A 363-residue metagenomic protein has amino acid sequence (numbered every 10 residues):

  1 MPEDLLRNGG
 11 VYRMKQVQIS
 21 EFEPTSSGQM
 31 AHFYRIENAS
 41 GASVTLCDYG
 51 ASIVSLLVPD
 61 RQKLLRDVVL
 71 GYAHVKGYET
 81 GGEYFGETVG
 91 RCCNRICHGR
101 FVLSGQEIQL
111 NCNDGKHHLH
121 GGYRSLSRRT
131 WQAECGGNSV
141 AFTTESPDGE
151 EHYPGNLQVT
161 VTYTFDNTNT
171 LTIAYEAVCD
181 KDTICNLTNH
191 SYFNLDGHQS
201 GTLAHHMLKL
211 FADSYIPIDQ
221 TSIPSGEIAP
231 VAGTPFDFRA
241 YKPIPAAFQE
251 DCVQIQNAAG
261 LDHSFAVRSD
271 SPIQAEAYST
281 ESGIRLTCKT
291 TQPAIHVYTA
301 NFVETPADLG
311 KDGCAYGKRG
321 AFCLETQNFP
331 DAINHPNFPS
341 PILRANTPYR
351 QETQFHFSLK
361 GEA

Functional and structural regions predicted by a protein language model:
G9-A363: An exposed, glycine/acidic-rich loop-and-rim segment of catalytic or binding clefts
